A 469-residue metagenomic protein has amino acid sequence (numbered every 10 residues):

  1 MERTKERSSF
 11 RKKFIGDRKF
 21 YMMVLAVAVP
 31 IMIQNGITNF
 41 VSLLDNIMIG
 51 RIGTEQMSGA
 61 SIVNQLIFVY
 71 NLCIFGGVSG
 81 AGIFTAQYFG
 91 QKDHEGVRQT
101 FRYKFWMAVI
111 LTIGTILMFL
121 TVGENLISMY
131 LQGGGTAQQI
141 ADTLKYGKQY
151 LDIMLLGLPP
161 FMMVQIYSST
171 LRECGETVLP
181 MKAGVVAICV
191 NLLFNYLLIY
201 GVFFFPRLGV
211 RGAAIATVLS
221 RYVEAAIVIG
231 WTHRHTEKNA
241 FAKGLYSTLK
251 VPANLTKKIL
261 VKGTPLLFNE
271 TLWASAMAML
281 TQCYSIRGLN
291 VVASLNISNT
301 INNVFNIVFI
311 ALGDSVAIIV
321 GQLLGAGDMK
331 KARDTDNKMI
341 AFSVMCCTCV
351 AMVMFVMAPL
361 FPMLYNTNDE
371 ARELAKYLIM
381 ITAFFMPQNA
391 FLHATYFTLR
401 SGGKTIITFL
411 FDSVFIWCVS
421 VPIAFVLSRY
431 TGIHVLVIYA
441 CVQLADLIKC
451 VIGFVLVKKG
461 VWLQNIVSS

Functional and structural regions predicted by a protein language model:
M1-A28, T85-G157, R207-G263, V320-F385 (+1 more regions): Short alpha-helical transmembrane segments in multi-pass integral membrane proteins
A26-D45, I153, A187, S220-E224 (+4 more regions): Transmembrane helical elements of multi-pass membrane transporters/channels
M32, G36, F40, L44 (+18 more regions): Generic alpha-helical transmembrane segments of integral inner-membrane proteins, especially permease/transport modules
I33, D45-I49, A60, T85-G90 (+22 more regions): Hydrophobic/aromatic residues within transmembrane alpha-helices of membrane transport systems, especially the TMDs
G36, F40-S58, I127-A141, I199-L208 (+5 more regions): Helix-terminus/linker motif at the lipid-water interface of multi-pass membrane proteins
T54-Q65, G147, L151, A214 (+3 more regions): Small-residue hotspots at the loop-to-helix junctions and early N-terminal turns of transmembrane alpha-helices
M57-L117, F161-P180, T281, V292-A358 (+1 more regions): Small-residue-rich hydrophobic transmembrane alpha-helices
V78, I153-R172, P180-I188, A213-I229 (+5 more regions): Short runs within selected transmembrane alpha-helices of multi-pass transporters and secretion channels
